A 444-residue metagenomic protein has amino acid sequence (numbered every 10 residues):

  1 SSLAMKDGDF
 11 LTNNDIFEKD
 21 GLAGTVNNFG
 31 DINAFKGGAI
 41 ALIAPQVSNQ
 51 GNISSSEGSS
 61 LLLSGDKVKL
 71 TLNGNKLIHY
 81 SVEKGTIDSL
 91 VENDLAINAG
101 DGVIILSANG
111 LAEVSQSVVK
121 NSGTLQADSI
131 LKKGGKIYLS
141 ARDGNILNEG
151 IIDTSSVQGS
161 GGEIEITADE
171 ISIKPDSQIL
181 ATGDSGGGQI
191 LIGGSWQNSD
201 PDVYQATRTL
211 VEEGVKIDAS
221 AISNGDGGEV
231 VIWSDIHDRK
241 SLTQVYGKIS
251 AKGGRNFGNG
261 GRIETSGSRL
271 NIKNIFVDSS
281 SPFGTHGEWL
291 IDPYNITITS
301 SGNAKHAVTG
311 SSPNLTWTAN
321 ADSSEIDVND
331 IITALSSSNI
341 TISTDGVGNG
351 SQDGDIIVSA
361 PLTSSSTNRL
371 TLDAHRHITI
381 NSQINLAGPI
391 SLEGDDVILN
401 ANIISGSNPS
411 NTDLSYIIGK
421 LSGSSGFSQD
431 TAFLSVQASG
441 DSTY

Functional and structural regions predicted by a protein language model:
S1-Y444: Extracellular and secretory-pathway beta-repeat/beta-biased strand scaffolds
